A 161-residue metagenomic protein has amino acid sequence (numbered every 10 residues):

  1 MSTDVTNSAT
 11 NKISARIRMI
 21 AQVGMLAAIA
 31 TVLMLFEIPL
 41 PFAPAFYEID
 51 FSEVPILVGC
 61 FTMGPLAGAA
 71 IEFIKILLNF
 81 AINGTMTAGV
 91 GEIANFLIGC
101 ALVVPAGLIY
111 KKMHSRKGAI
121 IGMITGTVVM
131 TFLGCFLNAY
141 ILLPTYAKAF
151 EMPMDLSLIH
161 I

Functional and structural regions predicted by a protein language model:
M1-I159: Loop-helix junctions at membrane interfaces
